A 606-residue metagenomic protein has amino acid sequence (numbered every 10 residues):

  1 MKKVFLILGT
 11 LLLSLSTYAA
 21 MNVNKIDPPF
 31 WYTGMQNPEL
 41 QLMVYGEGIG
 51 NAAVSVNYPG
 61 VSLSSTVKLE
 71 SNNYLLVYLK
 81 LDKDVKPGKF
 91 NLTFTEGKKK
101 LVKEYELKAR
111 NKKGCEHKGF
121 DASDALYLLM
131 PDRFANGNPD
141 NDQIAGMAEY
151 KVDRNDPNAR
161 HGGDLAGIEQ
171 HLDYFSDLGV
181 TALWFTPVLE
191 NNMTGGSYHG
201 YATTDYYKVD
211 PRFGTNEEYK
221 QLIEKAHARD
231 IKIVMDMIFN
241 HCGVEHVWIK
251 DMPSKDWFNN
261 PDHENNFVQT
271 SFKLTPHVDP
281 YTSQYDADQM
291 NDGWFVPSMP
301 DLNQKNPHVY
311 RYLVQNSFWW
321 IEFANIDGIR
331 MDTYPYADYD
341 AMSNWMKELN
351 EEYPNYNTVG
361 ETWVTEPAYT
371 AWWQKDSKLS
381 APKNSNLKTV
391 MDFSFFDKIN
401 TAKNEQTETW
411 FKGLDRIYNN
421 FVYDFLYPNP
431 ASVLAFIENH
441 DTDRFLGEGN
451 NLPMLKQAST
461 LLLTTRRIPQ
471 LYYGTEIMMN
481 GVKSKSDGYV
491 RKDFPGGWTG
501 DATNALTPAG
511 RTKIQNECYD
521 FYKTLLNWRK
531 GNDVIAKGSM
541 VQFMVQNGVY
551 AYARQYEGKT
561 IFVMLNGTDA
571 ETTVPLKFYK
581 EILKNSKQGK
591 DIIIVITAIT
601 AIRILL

Functional and structural regions predicted by a protein language model:
F5, A19, K99-L101, K108-A125 (+3 more regions): Carbohydrate-interacting/catalytic domains
I7-S16: Bacterial N-terminal signal peptides
A20-N51, K103, L107-N111, H117: Beta-strand/beta-sandwich contexts
Q36-K98: Immunoglobulin-like IPT/TIG beta-sandwich domains and homologous Ig-like subdomains
A125-Y127, L183-F185, I233-M235, I329 (+3 more regions): Hydrophobic faces of well-ordered beta-strands that scaffold small-molecule active sites in alpha/beta enzyme cores
F134-F323, M342-E352, A368-Y369, P382 (+1 more regions): Substrate-binding/active-site clefts of carbohydrate-active enzymes
I223, H241, H246, F318 (+10 more regions): Active-site-proximal helices and loops of the catalytic beta/alpha 8
Y427-N450: Active-site clefts of carbohydrate-active enzymes
